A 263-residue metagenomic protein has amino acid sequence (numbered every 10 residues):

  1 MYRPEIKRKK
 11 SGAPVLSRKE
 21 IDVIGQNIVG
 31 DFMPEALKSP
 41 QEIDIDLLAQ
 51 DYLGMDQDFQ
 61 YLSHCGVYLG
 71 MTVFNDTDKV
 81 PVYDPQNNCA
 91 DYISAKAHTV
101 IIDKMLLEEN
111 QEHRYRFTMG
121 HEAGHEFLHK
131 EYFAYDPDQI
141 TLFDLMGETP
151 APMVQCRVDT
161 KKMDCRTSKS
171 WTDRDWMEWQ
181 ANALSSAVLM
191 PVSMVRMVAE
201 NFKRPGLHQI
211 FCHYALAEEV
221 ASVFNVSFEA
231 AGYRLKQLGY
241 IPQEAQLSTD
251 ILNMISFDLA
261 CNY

Functional and structural regions predicted by a protein language model:
M1-Y263: Active-site hotspot residues in diverse enzymes, especially metal/ion-binding acidic/histidine motifs
